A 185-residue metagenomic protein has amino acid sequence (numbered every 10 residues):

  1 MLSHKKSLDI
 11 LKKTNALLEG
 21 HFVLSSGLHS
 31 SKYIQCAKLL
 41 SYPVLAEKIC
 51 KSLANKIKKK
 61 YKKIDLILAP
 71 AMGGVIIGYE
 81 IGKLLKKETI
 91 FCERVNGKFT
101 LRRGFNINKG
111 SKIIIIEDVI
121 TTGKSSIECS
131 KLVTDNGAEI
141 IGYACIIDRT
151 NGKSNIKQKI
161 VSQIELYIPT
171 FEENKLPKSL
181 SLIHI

Functional and structural regions predicted by a protein language model:
M1-K60: Active-site-facing substrate-recognition patch
H4-I10, S130-I183: PRPP-dependent phosphoribosyltransferase catalytic core
N55, K59, Y79, K83 (+2 more regions): Short, well-ordered alpha-helices that flank and scaffold nucleotide-derived cofactor binding pockets
K62-A71: Short glycine-rich phosphate-binding loop at a beta-alpha junction
I67, H184-I185: Adenylate-forming
M72, I77-I114, T122-K124: Short, glycine/charge-rich flexible loops or terminal/linker lids adjacent to PRPP-binding catalytic cores
N106-E139, A144-C145: A contiguous pocket-lining binding segment that forms or flanks enzyme active sites
